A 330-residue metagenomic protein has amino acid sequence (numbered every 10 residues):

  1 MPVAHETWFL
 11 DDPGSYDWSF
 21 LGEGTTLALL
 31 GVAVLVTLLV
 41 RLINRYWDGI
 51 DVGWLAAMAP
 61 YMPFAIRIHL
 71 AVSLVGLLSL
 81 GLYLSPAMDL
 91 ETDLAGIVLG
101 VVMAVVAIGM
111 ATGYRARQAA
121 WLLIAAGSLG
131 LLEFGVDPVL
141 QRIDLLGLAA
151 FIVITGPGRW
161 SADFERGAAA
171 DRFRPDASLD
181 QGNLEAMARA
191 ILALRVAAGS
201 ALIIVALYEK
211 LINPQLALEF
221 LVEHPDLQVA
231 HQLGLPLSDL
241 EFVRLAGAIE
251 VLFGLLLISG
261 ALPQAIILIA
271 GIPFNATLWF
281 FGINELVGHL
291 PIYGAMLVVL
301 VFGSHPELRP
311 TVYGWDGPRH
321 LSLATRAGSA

Functional and structural regions predicted by a protein language model:
P2-V105, A111-L216, H231-L252, I258-A330: Extended, low-polarity transmembrane helix blocks
A217-H224: Short Gly/aromatic-enriched secondary-structure transition segments
